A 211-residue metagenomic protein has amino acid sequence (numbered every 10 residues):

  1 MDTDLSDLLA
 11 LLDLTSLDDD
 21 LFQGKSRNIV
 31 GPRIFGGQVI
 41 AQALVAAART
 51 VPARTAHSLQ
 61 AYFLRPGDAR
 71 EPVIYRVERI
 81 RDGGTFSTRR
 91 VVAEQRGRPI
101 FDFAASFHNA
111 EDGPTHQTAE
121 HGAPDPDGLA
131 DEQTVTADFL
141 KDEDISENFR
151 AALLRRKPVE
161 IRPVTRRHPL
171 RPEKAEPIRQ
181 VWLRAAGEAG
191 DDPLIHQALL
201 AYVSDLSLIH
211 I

Functional and structural regions predicted by a protein language model:
M1-D20, T118-L194: Non-catalytic linker/capping segments at the edges of enzyme domains
D19-Q23, S58, P72-I74, D102 (+1 more regions): Intrinsic-disorder/low-complexity, polar/charged segments enriched in Ser/Thr/Lys/Arg/Asp/Glu/Gln
D19-V51, A56: N-terminal, Lys/Arg-enriched amphipathic/low-complexity engagement segments that precede the first folded domain
I34, Q42, G67-L140, I195: HotDog/MaoC-like acyl-thioester-processing domains
P52-P66: Small beta-barrel nucleic-acid-binding modules, principally OB-folds
I209-I211: Conserved small/polar residues in nucleotide/adenosyl-binding loops
